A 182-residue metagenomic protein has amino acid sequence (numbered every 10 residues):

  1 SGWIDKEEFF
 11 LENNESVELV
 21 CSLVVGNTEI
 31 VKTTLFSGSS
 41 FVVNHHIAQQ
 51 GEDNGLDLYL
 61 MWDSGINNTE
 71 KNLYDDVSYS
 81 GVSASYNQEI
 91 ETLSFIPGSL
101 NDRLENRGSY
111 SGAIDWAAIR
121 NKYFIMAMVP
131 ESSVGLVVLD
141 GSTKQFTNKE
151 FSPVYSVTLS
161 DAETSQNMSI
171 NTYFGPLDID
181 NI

Functional and structural regions predicted by a protein language model:
S1-I182: Soluble non-transmembrane domains of integral membrane proteins
